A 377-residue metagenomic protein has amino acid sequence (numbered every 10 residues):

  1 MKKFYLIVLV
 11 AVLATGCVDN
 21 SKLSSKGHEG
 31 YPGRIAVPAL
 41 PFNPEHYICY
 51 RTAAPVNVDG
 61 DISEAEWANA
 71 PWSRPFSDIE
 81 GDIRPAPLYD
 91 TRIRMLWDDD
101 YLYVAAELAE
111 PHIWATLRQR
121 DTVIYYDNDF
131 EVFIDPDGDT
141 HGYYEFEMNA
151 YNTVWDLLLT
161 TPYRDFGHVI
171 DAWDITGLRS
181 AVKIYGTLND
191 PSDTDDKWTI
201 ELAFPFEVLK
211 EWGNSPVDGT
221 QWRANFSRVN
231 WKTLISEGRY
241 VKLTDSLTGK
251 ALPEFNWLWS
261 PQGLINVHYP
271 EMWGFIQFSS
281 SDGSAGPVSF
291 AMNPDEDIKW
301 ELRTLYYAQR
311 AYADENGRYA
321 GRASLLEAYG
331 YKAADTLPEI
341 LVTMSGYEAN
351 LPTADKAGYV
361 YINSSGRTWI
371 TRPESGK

Functional and structural regions predicted by a protein language model:
F4-L13: Sec-dependent N-terminal signal peptides
C17-A313, A333, Y347, A357-Y359 (+1 more regions): Structural preference for beta-rich elements and adjacent junctions enriched in aromatics
S284, N293, Y319-K377: Periplasmic/extracellular, small/polar-rich flexible segments of pilin-like filament-forming proteins
